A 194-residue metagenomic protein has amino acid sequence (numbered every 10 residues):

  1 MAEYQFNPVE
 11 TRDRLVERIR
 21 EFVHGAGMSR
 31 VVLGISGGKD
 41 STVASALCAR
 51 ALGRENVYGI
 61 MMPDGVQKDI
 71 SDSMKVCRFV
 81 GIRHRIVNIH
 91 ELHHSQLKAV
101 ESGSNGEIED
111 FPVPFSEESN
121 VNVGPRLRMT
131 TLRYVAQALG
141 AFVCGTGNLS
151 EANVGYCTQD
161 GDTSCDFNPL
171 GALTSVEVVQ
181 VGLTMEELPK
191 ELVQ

Functional and structural regions predicted by a protein language model:
M1-N153, G182: ATP-dependent adenylation/nucleotidyltransferase module used to activate substrates
N148-Q194: Mid-to-C-terminal catalytic subdomains of enzymes that bind/position adenosyl phosphate moieties or nucleic-acid
